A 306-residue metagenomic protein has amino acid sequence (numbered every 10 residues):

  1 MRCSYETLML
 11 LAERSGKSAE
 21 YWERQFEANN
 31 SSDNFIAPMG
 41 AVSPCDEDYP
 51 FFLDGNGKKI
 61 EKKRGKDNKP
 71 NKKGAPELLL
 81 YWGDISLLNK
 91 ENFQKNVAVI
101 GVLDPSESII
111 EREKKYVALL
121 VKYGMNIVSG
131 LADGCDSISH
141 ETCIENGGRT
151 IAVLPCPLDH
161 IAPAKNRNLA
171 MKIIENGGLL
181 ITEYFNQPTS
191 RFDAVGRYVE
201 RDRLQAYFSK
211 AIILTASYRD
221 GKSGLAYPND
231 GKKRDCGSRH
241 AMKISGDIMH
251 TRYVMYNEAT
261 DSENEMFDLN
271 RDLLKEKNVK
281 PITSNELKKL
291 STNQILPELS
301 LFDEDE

Functional and structural regions predicted by a protein language model:
M1-K114, A118, L296-D305: Short, positively charged patches
M9, R203, K243, R271: Active-site phosphate/pyrophosphate- and oxyanion-stabilizing loops and adjacent acidic/basic residues in soluble
F51, E77, W82-I85, E113-K122 (+3 more regions): Acidic/glycine-enriched connector segments
V99, S129, A152, I213-L214 (+1 more regions): Structural beta-sheet core signal
I127-D133: Active-site nucleophile and cofactor-binding loops and adjacent substrate-binding regions of central metabolic enzymes
A226-Y256: P-loop/Walker A phosphate-binding loop and immediately adjacent motor/lid segment at beta-alpha junctions
D247-E306: Amphipathic alpha-helical segments at domain termini/boundaries
